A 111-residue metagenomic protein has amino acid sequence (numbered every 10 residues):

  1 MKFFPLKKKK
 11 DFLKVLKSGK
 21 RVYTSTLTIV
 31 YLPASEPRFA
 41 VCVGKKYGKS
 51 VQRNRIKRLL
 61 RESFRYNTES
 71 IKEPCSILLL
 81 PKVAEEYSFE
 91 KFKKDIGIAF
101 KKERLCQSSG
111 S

Functional and structural regions predicted by a protein language model:
M1-S111: Positively charged, solvent-exposed patches that mediate nucleic-acid binding
